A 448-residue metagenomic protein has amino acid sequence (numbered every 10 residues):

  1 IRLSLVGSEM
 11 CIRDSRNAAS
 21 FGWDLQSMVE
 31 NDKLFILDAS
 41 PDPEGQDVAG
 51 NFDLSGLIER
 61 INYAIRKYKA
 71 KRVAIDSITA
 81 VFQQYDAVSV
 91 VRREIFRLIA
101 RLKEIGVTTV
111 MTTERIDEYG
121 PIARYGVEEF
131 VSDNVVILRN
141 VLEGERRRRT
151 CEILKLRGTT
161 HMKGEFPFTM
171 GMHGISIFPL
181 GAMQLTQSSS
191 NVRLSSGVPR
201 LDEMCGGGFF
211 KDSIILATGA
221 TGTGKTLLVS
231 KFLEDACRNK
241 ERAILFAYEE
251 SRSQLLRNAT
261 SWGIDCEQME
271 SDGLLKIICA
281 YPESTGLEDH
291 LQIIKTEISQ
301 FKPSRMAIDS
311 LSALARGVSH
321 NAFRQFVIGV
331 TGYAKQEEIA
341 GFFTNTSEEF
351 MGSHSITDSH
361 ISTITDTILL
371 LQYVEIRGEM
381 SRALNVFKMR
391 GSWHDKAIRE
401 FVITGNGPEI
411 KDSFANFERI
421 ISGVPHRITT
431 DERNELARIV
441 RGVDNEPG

Functional and structural regions predicted by a protein language model:
I1-G7, I12: Single conserved hydrophobic/aromatic residue that forms the stacking wall/gate of nucleotide- or nucleobase-binding
R13-R60, Q254-H290: Nucleotide-state-sensitive switch-loop elements of NTP-binding domains
A49-F130, V135, L227, S284-L370 (+1 more regions): P-loop NTPase motor core
E59, R66-Y68, N140-S195, P199 (+4 more regions): Conserved P-loop NTPase
V198-G208: Pre-Walker A adenine-sensing motif
A217: Hydrophobic anchor at the beta1->P-loop junction of P-loop NTPases
G224: Conserved glycine(s) of the Walker
L228-L233: Motif I (Walker A/P-loop) of helicase-class P-loop NTPases
